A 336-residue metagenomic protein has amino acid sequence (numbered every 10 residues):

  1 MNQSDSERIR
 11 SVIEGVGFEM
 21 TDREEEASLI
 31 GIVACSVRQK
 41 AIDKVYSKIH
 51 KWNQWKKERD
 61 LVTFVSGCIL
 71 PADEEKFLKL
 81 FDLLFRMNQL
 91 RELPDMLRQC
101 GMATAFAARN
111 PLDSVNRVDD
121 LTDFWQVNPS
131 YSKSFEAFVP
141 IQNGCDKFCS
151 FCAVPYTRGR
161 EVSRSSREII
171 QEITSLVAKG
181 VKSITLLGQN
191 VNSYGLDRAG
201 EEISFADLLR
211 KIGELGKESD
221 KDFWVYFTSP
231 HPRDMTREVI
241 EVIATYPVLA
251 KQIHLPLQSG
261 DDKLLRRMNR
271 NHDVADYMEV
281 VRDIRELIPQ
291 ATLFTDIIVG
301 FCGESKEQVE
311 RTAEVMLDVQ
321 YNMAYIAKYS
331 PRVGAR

Functional and structural regions predicted by a protein language model:
M1-Y194, S204, E238, L249 (+4 more regions): Proteins enriched for Cys/Gly/acidic motifs involved in redox and nucleic-acid/cofactor modification
T63-F64, A72, A178-V309: Conserved SAM/AdoMet-binding glycine-rich loop
